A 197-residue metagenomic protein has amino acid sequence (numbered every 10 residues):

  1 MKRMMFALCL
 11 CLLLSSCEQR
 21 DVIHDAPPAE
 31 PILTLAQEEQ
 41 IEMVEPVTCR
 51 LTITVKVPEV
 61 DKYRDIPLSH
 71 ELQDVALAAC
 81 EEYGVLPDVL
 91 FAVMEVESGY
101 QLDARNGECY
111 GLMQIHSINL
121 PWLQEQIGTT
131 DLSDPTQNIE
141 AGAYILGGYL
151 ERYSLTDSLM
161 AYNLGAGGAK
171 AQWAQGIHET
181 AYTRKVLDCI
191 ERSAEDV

Functional and structural regions predicted by a protein language model:
K2-L8: Sec-dependent signal peptide recognition, specifically the positively charged N-region followed immediately by
L13-S16: C-terminal motif of bacterial Sec signal peptides marking the signal peptidase cleavage site
E18-R20: Bacterial signal peptide processing site
Q37, M43-Y100, D196: Export/targeting segments at the very N-terminus of extracytoplasmic proteins
L77, G84-Q101, I115, I139-A143 (+1 more regions): Short, functionally critical alpha-helical segments immediately adjacent to catalytic or ligand/cofactor-binding
N106-Q126, G142: Substrate-binding/active-site groove segments that recognize and process beta-1,4-linked N-acetyl-hexosamine
G128-N138: A short, structured beta-strand-centered segment in the mid-to-C-terminal lobe of catalytic cores from group-transfer
T156-V197: Catalytic and substrate-binding regions of cell-wall glycan-acting enzymes that process beta-1,4-linked
